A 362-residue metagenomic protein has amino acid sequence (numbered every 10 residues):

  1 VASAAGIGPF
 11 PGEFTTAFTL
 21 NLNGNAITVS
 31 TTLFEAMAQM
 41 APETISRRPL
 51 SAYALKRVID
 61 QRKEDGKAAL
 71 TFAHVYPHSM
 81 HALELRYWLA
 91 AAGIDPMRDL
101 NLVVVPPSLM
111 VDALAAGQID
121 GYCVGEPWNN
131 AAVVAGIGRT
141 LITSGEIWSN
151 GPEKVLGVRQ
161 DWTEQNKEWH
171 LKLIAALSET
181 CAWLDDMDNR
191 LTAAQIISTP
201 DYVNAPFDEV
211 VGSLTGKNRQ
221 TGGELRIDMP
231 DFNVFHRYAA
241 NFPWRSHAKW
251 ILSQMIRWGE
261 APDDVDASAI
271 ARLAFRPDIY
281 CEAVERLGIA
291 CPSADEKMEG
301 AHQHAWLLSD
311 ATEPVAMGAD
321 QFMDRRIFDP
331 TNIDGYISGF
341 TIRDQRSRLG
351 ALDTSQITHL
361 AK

Functional and structural regions predicted by a protein language model:
V1-M97, N101-V103, I119-A132, I137-N150: Short, glycine-/small- and polar/acidic-enriched structural segments that line small-molecule recognition paths
N25-A36, P152-E168, W183: A bilobed periplasmic-binding-protein/Venus flytrap-type ligand-binding module shared by bacterial periplasmic
D95-L100, E164-K172: Inter-helical turn/loop segments and adjacent helix faces that build the functional surface of alpha-helical bundle
M110-A113, W128-N129, A193: Short, hydrophobic alpha-helical packing/hinge segments within bilobed ligand-binding/sensory domains
N166-I279: Secondary-structure end/capping motifs
K249-K362: Conserved C-terminal helix/tail region of periplasmic/extracytoplasmic solute-binding proteins
